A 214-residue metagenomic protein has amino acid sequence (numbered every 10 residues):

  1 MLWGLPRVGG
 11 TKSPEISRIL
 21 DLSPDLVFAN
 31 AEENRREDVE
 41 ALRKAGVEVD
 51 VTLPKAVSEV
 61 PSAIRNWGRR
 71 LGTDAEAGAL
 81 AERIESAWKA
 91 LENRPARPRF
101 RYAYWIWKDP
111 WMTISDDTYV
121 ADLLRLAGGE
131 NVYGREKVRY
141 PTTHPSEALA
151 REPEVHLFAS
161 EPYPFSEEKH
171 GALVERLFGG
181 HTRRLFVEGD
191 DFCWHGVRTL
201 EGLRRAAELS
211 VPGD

Functional and structural regions predicted by a protein language model:
M1-D214: N-terminal ligand-binding lobe of clamshell/alpha-beta domains
